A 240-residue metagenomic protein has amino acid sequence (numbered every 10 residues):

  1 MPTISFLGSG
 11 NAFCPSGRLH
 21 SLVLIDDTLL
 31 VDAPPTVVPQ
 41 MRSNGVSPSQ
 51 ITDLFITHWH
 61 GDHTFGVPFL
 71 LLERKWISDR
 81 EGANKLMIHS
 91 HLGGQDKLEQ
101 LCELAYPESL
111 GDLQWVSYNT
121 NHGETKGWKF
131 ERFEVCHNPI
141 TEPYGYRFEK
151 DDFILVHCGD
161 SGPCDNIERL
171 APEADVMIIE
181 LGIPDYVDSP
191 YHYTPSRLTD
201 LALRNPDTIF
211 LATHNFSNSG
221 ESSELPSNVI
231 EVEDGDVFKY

Functional and structural regions predicted by a protein language model:
M1-N44, E142-G159, V176: Conserved beta-strand hairpin/beta-sheet module of binuclear metal-dependent hydrolase folds, prominently
S9-N11, T28, P35, W59 (+5 more regions): Active-site metal-binding loops of divalent metal-dependent hydrolases
F13-P15, S117-D185: Active-site-proximal loop/helix segment associated with metal-binding centers of metalloenzymes
V31-P34, T52-H58, G66, H89-H91 (+4 more regions): Active-site neighborhood of phospho(di)ester-bond hydrolases with catalytic His/Asp-centered motifs
V38-M87: Active-site metal-binding motif and surrounding structural segment of the metallo-beta-lactamase
G66-R74, Q100-L101, S219-P226: Metal-dependent catalytic neighborhoods of phosphoester/phosphodiester hydrolases
G82-E142, D151, E231-K239: Metallo-beta-lactamase
G162-Y240: Cap/insert and terminal regions of metallo-dependent hydrolase folds
